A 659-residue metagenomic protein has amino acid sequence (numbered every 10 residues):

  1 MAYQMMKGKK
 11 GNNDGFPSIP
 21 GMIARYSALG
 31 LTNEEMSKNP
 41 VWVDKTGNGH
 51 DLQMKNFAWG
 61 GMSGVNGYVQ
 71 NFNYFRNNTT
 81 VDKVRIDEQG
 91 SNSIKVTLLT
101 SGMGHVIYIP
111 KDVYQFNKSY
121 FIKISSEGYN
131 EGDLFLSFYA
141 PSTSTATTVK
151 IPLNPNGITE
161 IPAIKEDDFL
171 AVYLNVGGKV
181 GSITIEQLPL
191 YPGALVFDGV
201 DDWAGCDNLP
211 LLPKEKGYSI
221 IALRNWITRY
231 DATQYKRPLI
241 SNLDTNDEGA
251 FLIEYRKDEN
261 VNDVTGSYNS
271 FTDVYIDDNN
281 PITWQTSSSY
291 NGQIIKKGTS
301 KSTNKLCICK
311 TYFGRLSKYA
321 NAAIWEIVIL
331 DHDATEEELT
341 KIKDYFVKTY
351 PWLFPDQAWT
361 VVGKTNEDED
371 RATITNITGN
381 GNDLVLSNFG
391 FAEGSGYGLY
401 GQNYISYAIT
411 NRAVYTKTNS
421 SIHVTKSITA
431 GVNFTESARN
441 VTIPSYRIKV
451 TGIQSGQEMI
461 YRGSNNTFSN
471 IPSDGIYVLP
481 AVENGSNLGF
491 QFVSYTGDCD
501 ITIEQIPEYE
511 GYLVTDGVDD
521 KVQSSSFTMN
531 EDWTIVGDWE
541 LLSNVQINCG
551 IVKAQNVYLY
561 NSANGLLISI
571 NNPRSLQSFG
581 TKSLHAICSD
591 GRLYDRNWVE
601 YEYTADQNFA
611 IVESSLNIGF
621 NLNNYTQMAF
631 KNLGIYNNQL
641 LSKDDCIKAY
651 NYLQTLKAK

Functional and structural regions predicted by a protein language model:
M1-K95, L134-T145, E160, E166-N208 (+8 more regions): Extracytoplasmic low-complexity segments
G21, K118-S125, N208-R229, E248-I253 (+5 more regions): A carbohydrate-recognition surface predominantly in extracellular/luminal proteins
A28-L31, K123-Y129, A222-Y230, N242 (+5 more regions): Solvent-exposed strand-to-loop "edge" motifs in beta-rich extracellular domains
T100-D112, F197-P210, D247-F251, K426-R439 (+2 more regions): Secreted extracellular polysaccharide-interacting domains
S144-K150, G249, N260-G292, N466-P472 (+1 more regions): Short, aromatic/His-centered strand-loop micro-motif at the edge of beta-sheets
K236-G266, Q546-N572: Glycan-recognition/cleft segments
I282-C307, D595-S615: Short, solvent-exposed beta-strand-to-loop segments that form ligand-recognition rims of beta-rich domains
S300-W325, D331-A334, P573, N608-L640: Extracellular glycan-interaction patches encoded by glycine-rich segments
